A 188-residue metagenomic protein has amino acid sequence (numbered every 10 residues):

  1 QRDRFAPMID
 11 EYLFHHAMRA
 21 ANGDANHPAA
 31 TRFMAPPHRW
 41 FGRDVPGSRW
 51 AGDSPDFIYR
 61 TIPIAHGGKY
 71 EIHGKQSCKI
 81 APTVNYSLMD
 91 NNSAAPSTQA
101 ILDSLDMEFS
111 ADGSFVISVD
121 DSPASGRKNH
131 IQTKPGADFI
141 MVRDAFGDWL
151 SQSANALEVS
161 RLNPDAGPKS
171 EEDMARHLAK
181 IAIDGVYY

Functional and structural regions predicted by a protein language model:
Q1-Y188: A compositional/structural signature for long, glycine/proline-rich flexible linkers and loops on extracytoplasmic
